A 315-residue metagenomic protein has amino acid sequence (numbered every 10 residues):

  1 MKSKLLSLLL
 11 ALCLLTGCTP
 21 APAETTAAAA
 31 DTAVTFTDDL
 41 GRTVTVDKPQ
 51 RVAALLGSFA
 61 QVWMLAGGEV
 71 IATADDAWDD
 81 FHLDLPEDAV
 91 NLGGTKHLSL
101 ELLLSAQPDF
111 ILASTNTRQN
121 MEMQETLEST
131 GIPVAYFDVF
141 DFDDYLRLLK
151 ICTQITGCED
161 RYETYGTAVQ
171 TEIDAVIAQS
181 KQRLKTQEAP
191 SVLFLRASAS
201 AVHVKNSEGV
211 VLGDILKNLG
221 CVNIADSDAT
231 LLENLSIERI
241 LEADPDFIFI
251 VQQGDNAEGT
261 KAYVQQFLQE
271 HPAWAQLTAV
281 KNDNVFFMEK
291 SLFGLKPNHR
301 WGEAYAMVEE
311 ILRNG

Functional and structural regions predicted by a protein language model:
K2-A11: Sec-dependent signal peptide recognition, specifically the positively charged N-region followed immediately by
L5, G17-S58, D160-L193, E310-G315: Bacterial Sec-exported substrate-binding components of ABC uptake systems
L10-C18: Hydrophobic core
L55-A106, F110-T117: A short, structured surface patch at a secondary-structure boundary
A77-D79, H203-E233: Alpha-helical, coiled-coil/dimerization segments enriched in small aliphatic residues
L100-A113, I132, I237-I250: Proline-aspartate-enriched helix->loop->beta-strand connector
Q119-E122, F137-I151, A189-V211: Extracytoplasmic ligand-binding site segments that recognize negatively charged/polar headgroups
L146-R147, I151-Q154, D160, F247-G315: Structured C-terminal subdomain patch of bacterial secreted/periplasmic proteins
